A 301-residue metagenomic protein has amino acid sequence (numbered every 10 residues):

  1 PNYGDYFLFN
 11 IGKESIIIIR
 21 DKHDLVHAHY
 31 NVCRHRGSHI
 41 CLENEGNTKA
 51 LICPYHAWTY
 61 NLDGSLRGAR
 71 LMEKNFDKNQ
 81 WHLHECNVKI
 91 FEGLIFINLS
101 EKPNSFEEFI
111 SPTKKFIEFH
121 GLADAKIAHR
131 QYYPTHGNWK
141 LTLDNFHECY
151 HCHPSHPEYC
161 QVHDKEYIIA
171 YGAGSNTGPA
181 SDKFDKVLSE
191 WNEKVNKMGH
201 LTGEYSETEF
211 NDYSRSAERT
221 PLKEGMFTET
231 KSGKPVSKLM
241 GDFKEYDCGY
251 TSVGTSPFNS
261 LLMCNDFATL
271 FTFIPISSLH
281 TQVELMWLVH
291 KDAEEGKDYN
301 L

Functional and structural regions predicted by a protein language model:
N2-E101, S105-F119: Rieske [2Fe-2S] iron-sulfur-binding domain
L94-L301: C-terminal catalytic domain of Rieske-type non-heme iron oxygenases
